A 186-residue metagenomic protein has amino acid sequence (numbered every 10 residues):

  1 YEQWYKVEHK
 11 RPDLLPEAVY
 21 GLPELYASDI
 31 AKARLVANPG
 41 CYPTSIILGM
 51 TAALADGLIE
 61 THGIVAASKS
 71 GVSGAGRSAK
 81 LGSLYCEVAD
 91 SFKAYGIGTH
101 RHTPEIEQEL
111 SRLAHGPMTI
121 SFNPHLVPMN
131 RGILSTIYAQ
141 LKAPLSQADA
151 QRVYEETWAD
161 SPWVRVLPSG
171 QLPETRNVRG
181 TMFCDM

Functional and structural regions predicted by a protein language model:
Y1-D90, Y95-I97: N-terminal Rossmann-like NAD(P) cofactor-binding subdomain of oxidoreductases, focused on the glycine-rich
H62-G63, A67-S68, V72-M186: C-terminal substrate-binding/catalytic lobe of Rossmann-fold NAD(P)-dependent oxidoreductases
